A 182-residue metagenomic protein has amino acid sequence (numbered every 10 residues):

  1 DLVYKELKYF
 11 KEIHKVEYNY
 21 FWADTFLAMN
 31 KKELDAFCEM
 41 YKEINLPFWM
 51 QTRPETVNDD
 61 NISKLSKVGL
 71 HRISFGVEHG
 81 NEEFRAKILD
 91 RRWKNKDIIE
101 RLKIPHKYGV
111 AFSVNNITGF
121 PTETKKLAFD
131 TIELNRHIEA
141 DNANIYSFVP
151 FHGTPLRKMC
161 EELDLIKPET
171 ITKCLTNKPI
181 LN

Functional and structural regions predicted by a protein language model:
D1-K8, E12-K15: Acidic, low-complexity intrinsically disordered segments
Y9, K31, D35-N182: A structural motif corresponding to the C-terminal lobe/cap of the Radical SAM core domain
Y18: Glycine-rich, aromatic-lined ligand/substrate-binding cores of catalytic and carbohydrate-binding domains
W22-T25: Glycine-rich Rossmann NAD(P)(H)-binding loop
A28: Catalytic histidine-centered segment of alpha/beta-hydrolase-like enzymes
